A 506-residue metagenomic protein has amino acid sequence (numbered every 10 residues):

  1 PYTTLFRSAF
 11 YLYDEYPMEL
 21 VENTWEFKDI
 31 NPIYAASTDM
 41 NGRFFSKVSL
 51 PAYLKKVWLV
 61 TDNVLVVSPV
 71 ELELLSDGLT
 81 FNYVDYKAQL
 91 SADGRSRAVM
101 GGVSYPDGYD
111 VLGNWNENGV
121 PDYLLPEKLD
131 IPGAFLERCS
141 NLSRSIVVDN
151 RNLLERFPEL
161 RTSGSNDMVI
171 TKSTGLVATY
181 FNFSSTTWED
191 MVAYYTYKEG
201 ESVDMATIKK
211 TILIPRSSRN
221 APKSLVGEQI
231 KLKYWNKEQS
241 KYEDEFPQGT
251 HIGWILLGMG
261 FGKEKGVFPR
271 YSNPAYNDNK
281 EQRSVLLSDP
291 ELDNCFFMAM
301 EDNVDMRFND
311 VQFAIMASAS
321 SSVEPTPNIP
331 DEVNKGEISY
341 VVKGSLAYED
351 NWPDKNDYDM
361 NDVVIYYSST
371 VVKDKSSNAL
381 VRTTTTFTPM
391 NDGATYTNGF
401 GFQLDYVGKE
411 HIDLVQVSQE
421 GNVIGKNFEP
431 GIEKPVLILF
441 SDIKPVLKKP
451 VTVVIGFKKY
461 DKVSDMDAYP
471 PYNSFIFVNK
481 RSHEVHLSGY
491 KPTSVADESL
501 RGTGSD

Functional and structural regions predicted by a protein language model:
P1-D506: Extracellular distal adhesion/interaction modules in secreted or cell-surface proteins
